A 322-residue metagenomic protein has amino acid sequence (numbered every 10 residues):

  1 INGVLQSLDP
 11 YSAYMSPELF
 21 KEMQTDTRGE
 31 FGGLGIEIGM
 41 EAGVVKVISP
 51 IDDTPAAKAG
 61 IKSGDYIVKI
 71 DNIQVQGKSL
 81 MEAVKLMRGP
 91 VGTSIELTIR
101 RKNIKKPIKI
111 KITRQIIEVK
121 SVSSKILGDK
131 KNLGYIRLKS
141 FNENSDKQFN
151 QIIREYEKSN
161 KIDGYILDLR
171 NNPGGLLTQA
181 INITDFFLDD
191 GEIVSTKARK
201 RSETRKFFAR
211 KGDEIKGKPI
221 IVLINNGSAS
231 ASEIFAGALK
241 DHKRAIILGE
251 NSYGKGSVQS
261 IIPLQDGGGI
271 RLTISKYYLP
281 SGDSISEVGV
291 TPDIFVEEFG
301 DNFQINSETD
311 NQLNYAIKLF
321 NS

Functional and structural regions predicted by a protein language model:
I1-S12: Terminal targeting/pro-maturation regions of precursor/exported proteins
P10-S49: PDZ/PDZ-like peptide-tail recognition elements
M15-S16, K46-P50, T54-S63, D71-Q265: Cleft-lining beta-strand/loop regions that shape enzyme active-site pockets
G64-Y66, D283: Structural motif
K206-F208, G256, L272, E287-G289 (+1 more regions): Conserved phosphate-chemistry cores used by DNA topoisomerases
S230, P280-I285: Metal-dependent DNA phosphodiester-chemistry modules and their immediately adjacent helices/loops in DNA-processing
L264-S275: Short acidic, Pro/Gly- and aromatic-enriched capping/linker segments at domain boundaries
S284-S322: Conserved functional hotspot residues or short segments at active or partner-binding sites across diverse domains
